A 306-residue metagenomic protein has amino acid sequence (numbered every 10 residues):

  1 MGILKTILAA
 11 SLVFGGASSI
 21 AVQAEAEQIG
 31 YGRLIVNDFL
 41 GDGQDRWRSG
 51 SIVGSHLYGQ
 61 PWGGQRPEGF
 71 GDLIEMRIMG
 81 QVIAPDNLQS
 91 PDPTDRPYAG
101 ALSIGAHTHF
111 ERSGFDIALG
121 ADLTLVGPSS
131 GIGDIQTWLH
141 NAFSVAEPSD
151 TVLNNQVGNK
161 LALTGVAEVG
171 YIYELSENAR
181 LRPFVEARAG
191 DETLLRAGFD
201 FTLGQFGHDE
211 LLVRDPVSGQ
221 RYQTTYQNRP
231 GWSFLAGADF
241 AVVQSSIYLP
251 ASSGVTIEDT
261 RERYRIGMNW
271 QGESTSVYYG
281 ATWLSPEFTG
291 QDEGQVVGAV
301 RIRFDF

Functional and structural regions predicted by a protein language model:
Q23-G64, G69-L73, I78-S90, D239-P250: Short glycine/proline- and aromatic-enriched beta-strand/turn motifs that initiate or cap beta-hairpins
Q23-Q28, Q60-L73, E111-A118, I172-L181 (+1 more regions): Short loop/turn motifs that connect adjacent beta-strands in outer-membrane beta-barrel proteins
Y31, F39-G41, N87-Q89, Q205-F306: Outer membrane beta-barrel transmembrane domains
Y31-N37, I74-V82, A121-G127, V169 (+4 more regions): Transmembrane beta-barrel strands of outer-membrane/channel proteins
F39-G41, Q60-G64, V82-L88, G127-G133 (+5 more regions): Gram-negative outer-membrane beta-barrel proteins
R46-I52, D72, Y98-L102, I117 (+7 more regions): Residues that define the transmembrane beta-barrel architecture of outer-membrane proteins
I52-Y58, I104-F110, L123, G165-Y171 (+5 more regions): Residues on the lipid-exposed face of transmembrane beta-strands in outer-membrane beta-barrel proteins
G69-D134: Long, hydrophobic/aromatic-enriched structural stretches that serve as scaffold segments
